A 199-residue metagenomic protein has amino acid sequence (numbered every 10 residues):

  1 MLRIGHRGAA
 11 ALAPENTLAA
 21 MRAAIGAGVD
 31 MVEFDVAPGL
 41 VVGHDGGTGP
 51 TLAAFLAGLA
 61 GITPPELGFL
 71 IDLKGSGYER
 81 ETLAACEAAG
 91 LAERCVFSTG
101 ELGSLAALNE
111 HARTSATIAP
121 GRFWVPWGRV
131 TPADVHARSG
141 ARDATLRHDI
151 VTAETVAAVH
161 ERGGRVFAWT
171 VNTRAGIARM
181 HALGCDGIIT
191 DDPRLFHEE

Functional and structural regions predicted by a protein language model:
M1-A54, P64, G68, R94: Conserved N-terminal beta1-alpha1 strand-loop-helix module at the mouth
T48-F69, L73-E199: Short loop-to-alpha-helix "cap/lid" segments that border enzyme active sites across diverse enzyme classes
